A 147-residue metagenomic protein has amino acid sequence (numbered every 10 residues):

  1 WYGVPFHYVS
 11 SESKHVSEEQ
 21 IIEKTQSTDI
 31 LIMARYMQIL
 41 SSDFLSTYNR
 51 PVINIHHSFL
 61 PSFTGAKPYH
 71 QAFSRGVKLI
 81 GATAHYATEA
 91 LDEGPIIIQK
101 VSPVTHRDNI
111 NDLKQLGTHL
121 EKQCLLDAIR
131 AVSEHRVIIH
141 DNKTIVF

Functional and structural regions predicted by a protein language model:
W1-F147: One-carbon transfer enzymes
